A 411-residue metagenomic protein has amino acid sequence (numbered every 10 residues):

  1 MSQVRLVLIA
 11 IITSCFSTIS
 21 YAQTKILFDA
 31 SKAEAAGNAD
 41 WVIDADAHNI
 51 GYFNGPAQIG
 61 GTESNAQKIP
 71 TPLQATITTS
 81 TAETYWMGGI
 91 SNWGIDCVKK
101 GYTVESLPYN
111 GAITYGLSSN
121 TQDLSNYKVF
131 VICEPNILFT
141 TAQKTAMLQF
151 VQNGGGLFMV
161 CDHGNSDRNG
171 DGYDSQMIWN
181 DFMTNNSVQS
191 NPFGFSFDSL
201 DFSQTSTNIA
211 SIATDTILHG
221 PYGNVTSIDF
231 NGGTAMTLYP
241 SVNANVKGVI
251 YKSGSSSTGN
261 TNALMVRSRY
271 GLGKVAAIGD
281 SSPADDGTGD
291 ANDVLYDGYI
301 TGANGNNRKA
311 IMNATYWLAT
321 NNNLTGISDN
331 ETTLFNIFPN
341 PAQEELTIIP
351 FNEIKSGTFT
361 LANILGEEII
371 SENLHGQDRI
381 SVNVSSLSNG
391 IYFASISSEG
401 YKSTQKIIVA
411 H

Functional and structural regions predicted by a protein language model:
M1-T24, E367: Bacterial Sec-dependent N-terminal signal peptides
Q23-T84, K99-K100, Q189, S256-F335: Extracellular ligand-binding/catalytic regions of CAZymes and related secreted enzymes and adhesion modules
L27, E105, F158, N191 (+2 more regions): Hydrophobic/aromatic beta-strand patches that form the interior of the parallel beta-sheet core in alpha/beta enzyme
D29-K32, L107-G111, I132-N136, V160-N165 (+2 more regions): Active-site-proximal beta-strand/loop segments in catalytic clefts of secreted hydrolases
T62-S64, K68, H163-T261, R267-Y270: An acidic, glycine-rich "communication" segment
Q74-N180, N185: Helical hinge/lid and interdomain linker segments adjacent to catalytic or ligand-binding clefts that mediate domain
C97, F130, G154-L157, V266-S268 (+4 more regions): Residue-level detector of buried hydrophobic side-chain packing in well-ordered secondary-structure elements
N330-H411: C-terminal outer-membrane/trafficking sorting elements
